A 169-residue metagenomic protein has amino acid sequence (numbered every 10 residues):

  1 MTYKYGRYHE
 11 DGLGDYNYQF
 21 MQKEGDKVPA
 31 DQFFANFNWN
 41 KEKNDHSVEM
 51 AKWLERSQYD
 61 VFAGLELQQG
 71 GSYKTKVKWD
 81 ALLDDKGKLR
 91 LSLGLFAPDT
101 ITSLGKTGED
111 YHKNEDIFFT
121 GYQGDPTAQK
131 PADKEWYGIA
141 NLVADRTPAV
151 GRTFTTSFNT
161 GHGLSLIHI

Functional and structural regions predicted by a protein language model:
M1-N17, A30-N38: Aromatic-lined carbohydrate-recognition surfaces of secreted/lumenal glycan-active proteins
D11-Y16, E42-V48, G71-V77, T102-K106: Extracytoplasmic/secreted cell-surface and envelope-processing proteins
Y16-A35, D85-S92, I117-F118, Y122-Q129: Structural recognition of alpha->loop->beta junctions
Q19-F20, S47-W53, V77-D85, T107-E109: Short, aromatic/basic amphipathic alpha-helical patches
G25, A51-R56: Acidic (Asp/Glu)-rich catalytic clusters
R56-W79, R90-E115: Active-site clefts of carbohydrate-active enzymes
K113-H162: Ser/Thr/Pro-rich, acidic low-complexity intrinsically disordered regulatory segments
I167-I169: Conserved small/polar residues in nucleotide/adenosyl-binding loops
